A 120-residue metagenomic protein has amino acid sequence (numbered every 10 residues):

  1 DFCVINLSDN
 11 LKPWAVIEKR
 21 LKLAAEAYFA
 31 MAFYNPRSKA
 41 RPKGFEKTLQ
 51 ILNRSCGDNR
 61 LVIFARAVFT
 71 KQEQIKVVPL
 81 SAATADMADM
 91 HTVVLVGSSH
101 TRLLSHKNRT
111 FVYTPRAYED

Functional and structural regions predicted by a protein language model:
D1-A30: Class I SAM-dependent methyltransferase SAM-binding "motif I" and its flanking Rossmann-like core
E26-D120: A contiguous loop/helix-start segment that scaffolds small-molecule binding in enzyme catalytic cores
